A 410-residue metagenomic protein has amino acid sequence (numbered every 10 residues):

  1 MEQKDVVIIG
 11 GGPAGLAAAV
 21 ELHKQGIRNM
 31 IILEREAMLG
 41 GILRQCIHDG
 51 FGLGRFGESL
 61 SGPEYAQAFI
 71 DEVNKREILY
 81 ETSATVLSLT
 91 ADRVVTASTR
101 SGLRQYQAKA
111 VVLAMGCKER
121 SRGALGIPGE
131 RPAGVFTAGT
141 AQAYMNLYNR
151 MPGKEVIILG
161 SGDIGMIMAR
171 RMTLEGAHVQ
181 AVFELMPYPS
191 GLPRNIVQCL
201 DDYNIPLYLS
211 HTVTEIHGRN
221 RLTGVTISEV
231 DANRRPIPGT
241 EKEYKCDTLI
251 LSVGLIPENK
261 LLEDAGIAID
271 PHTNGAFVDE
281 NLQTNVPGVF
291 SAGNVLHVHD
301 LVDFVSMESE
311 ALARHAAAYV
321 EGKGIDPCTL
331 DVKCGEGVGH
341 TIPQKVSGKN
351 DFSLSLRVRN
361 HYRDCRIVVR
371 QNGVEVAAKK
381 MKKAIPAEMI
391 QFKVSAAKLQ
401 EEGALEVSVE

Functional and structural regions predicted by a protein language model:
M1-D5, T82, A317-E410: Rossmann-like nucleotide/phosphate-binding core characteristic of flavoprotein oxidoreductases
M1-I9, A66-E155, A232-G239, I250 (+1 more regions): FAD-binding core/adjacent interface of flavoenzyme oxidoreductases
K4-A68, P152-Q198: Beta1-alpha1 glycine-rich phosphate/pyrophosphate-binding loop at the start of Rossmann-like nucleotide-binding domains
A68, V73-A91, V95-A97, T173-K260 (+1 more regions): A Rossmann-like FAD-binding core segment of flavoenzymes
R104, L113-L207, T214-H217, R221 (+1 more regions): Predominantly flavin-linked oxidoreductase catalytic cores and closely associated redox partners
I127-G129, Y148, P152, K242 (+3 more regions): Conserved mixed alpha/beta catalytic, RNA-binding, or beta-rich assembly cores of soluble enzyme, regulatory
V135-M145, T248-L296: FAD-site-proximal beta/loop scaffold in flavoenzymes
A292-K333: A conserved FAD-binding loop/helix module that cradles the flavin
